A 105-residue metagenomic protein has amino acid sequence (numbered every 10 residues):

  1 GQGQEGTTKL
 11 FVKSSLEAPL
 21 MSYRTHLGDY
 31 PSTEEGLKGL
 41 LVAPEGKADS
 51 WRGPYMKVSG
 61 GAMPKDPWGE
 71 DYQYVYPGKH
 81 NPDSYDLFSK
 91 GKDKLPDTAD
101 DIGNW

Functional and structural regions predicted by a protein language model:
G1-F11: Amphipathic alpha-helical segments typified by the pilin-like N-terminal helix that continues immediately C-terminal
S14-W105: Low-complexity, acidic interaction segments enriched in glycine
